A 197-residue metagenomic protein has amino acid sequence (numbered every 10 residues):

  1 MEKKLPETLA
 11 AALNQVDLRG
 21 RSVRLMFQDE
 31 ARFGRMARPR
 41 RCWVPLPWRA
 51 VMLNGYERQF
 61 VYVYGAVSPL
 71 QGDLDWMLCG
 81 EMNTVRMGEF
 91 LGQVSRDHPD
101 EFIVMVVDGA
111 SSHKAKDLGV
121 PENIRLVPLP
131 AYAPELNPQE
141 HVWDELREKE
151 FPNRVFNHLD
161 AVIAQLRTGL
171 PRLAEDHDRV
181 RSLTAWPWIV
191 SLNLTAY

Functional and structural regions predicted by a protein language model:
M1-Y197: Short functional hotspots at interaction and active-site rims
